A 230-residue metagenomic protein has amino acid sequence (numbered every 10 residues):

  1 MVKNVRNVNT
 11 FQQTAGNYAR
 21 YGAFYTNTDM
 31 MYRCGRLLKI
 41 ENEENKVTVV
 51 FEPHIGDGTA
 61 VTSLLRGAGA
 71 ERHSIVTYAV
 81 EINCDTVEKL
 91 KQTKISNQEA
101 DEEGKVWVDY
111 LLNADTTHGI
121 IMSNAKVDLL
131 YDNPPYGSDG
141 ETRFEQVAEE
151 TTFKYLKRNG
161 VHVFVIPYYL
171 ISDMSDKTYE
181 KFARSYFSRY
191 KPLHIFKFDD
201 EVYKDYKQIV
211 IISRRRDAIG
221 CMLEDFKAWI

Functional and structural regions predicted by a protein language model:
M1-N45, T59-A60: S-adenosyl-L-methionine
C34, L129, Y136-R214: Conserved Class I SAM-dependent methyltransferase catalytic core
K46-G56: Conserved class I S-adenosyl-L-methionine
D57-R72: Conserved SAM-binding loop of SAM-dependent methyltransferases across substrates and taxa, primarily the Class I
V76-E81: Conserved SAM-binding motif I beta-strand of class I
L90-K91: Conserved SAM-binding loop
I121-L129: A short acidic, Gly/Pro-enriched loop at the edge of an enzyme's catalytic core that lines a small-molecule cofactor
D205-I230: Flexible, glycine-/basic-rich loop-and-beta segments that form/coincide with the SAM-dependent methyltransferase
